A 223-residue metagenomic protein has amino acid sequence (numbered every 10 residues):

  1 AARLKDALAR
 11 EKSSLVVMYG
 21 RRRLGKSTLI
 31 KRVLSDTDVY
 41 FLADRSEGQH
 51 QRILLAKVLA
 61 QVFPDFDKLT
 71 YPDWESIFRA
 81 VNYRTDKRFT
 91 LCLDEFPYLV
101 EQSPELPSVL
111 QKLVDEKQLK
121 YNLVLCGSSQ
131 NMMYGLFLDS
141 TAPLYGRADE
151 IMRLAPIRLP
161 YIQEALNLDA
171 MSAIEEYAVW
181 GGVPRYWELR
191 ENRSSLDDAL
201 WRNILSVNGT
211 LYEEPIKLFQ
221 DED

Functional and structural regions predicted by a protein language model:
A1-D223: Phosphate-binding site recognition
